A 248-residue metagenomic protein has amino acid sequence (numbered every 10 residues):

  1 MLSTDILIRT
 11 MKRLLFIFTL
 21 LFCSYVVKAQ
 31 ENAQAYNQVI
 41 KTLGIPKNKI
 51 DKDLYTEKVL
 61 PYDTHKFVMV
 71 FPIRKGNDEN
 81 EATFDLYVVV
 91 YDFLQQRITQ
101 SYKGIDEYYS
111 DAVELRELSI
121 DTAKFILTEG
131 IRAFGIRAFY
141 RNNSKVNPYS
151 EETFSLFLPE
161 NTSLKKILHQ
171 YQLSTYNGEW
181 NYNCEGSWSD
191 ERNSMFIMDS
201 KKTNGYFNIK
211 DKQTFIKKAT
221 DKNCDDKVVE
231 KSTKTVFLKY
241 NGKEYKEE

Functional and structural regions predicted by a protein language model:
M1-A35: Bacterial Sec-dependent N-terminal signal peptides
Q30-A82: Start-of-domain marker
Q30-K49, P159-N161, K165, W180-E248: Acidic, small-residue rich beta-repeat scaffolds with periodic aromatic anchors
D53-T64, L115-E129, M195-T203: Structural signature of eukaryotic scaffold interfaces centered on beta-propeller domains
K66-I73, L127-Y140, N204-T214: Acidic/hydrophobic-patterned starts of short beta strands in beta-sheet-rich repeat architectures
V68-F71, N77-T128: Short N-terminal edge-element motif at the start of the domain
F84-F93, S150-N161, T233-Y240: Beta-propeller blade signature
F139-E191: Short helix-loop boundary/capping segments
